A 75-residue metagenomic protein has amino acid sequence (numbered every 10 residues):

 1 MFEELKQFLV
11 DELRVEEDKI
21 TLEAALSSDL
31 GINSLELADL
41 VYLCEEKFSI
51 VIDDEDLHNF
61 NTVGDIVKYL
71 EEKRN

Functional and structural regions predicted by a protein language model:
M1-D18, E72-R74: Thiotemplate assembly-line natural product biosynthesis machinery
F2, F60-V63: Short, structured helix-loop boundary elements
E12-G31, F48-N59: Phosphopantetheine carrier-protein modules
E36: Two-component histidine kinase catalytic core, primarily the HATPase_c
D39: Conserved alpha-helix in the HATPase_c
V63-E71: Short, cationic-aromatic polyanion-contact patches
